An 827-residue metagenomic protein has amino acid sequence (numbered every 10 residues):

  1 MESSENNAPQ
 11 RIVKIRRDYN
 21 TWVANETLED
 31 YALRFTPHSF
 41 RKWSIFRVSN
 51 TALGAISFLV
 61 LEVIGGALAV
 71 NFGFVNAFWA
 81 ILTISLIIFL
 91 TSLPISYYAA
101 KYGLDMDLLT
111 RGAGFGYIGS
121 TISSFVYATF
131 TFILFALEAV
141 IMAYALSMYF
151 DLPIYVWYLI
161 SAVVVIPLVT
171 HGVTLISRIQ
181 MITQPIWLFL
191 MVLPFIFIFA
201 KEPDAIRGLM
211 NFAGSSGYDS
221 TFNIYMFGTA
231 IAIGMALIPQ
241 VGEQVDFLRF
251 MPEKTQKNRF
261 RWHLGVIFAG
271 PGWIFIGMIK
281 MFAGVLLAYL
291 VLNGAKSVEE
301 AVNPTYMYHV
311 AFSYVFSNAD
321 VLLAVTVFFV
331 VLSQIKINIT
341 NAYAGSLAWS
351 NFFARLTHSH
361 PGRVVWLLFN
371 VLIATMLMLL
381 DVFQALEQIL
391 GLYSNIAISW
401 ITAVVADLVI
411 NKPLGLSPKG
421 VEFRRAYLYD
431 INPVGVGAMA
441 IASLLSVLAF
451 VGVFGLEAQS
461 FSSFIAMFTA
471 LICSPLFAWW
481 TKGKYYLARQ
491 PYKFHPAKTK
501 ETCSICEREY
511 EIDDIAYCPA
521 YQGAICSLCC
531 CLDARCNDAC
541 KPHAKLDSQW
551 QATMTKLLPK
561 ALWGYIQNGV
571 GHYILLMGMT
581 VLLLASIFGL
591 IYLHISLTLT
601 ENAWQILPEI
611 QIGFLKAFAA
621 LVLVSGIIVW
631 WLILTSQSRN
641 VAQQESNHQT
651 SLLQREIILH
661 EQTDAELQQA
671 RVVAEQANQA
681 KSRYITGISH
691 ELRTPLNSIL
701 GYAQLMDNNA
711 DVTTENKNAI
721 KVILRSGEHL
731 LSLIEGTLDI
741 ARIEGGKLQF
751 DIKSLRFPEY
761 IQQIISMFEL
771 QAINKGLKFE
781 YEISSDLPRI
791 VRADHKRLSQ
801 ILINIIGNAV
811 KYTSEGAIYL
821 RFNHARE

Functional and structural regions predicted by a protein language model:
E2-F74, V192, I224-I231, F250-V266: Membrane-interface "cap" regions at the ends of multi-pass membrane proteins
F35, I186, I401-F468, R489-P496 (+1 more regions): C-terminal membrane-solvent junction of multi-pass transporters and transport-like membrane proteins
A552, K556-H660: N-terminal membrane insertion elements
I657-N708, N718, R725-E728, R742: Primarily the dimerization/phosphotransfer
L696, L700-Y702, S726-I740, Y760 (+1 more regions): Coiled-coil phosphoacceptor/dimerization helix of two-component systems
A741-I752: Helix-loop junction within the histidine kinase core
D751-R756, I773, K778-R789, A825: Conserved catalytic submotifs in the C-terminal HATPase_c
A809-V810: Short helix-loop "hinge" at the ATP-lid/N-box region of the Bergerat-fold HATPase_c
